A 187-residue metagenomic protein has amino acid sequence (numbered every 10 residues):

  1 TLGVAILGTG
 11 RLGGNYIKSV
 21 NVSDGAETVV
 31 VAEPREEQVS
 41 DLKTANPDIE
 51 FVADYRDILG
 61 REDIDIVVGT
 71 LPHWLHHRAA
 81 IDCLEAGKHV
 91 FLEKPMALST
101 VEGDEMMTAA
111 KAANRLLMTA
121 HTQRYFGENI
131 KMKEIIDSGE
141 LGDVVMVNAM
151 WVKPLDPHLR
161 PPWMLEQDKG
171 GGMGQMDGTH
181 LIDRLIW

Functional and structural regions predicted by a protein language model:
T1-N46: N-terminal Rossmann-like dinucleotide-binding module
I6, V68, N148-A149: Short beta-strand segments
G10, Y16, N46-A109: Beta-loop-alpha module in the N-terminal Rossmann-like domain of NAD(P)-dependent dehydrogenases, especially those
G25, D48, D63, E140-D143: Glycine-centered tight turns that cap/initiate beta-strands
V30, D65-I66, M146: Short, Asp-centered acidic motifs that coordinate Mg2+ and/or phosphate in catalytic or ligand-binding sites
A53, L92, L117-T119, N148: Hydrophobic residues in well-ordered beta-strands that form the structural core
L75, P95, M118-Y125: Rossmann-like NAD(P)(H) cofactor-binding subdomain of soluble oxidoreductases
L116, Q123-W187: Predominantly a Rossmann-like dinucleotide-binding segment in NAD(P)-dependent oxidoreductases
